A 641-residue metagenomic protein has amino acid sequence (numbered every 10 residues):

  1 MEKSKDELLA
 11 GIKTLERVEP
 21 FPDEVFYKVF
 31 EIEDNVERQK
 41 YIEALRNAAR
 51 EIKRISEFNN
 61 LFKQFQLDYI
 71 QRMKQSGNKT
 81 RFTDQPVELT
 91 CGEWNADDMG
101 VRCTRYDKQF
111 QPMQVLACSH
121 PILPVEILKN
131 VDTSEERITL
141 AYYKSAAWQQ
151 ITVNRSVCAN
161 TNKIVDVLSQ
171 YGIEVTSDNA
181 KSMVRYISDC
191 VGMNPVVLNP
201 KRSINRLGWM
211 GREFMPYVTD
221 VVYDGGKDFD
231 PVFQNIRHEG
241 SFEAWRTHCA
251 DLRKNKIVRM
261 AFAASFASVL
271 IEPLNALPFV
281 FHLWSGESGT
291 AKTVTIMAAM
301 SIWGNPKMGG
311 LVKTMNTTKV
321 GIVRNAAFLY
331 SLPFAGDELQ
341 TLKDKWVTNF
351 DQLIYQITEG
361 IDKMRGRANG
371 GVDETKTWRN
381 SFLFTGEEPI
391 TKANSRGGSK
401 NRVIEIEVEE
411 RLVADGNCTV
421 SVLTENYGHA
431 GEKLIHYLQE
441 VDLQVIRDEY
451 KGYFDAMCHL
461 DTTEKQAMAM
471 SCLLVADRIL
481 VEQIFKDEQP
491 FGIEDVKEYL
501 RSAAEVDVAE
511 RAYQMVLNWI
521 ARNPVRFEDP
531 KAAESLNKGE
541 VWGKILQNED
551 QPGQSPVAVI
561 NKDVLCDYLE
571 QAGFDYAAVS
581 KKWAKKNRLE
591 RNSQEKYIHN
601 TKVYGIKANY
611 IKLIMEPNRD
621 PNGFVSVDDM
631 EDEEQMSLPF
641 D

Functional and structural regions predicted by a protein language model:
E2-L8, D34-K256, R324-N325, L329-L332 (+1 more regions): Conserved glycine-centered beta->alpha loop in an early N-terminal alpha/beta scaffold
I32-Q39, K63-T83, M193-L252, V445-D641: DNA transaction DNA-binding modules
D220-M308: P-loop NTPase catalytic core of nucleic-acid-dependent motor ATPases
I257-P273, F281-H282, T293-S301, V323-A326 (+3 more regions): Contiguous, well-ordered alpha-helical segments that form the cores/surfaces of helical PPI scaffolds
T295-V347: AAA+/P-loop NTPase substrate/partner-engagement loops
A327, R367-F384, S399: AAA+/SF3 P-loop NTPase mechanochemical coupling elements
F350-R365: Conserved catalytic/switch belt of AAA+ P-loop NTPases
K376-S381, N394-D487: Phosphate-sensing "switch" segment of ASCE/P-loop ATPases
